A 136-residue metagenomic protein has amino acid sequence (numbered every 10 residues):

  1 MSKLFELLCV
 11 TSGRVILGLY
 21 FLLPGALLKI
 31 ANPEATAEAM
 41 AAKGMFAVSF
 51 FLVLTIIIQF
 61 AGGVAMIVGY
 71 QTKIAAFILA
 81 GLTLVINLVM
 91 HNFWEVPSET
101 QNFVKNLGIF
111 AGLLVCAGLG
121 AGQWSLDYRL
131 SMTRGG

Functional and structural regions predicted by a protein language model:
M1-A31, S49-I57, A61, I67-G136: Extended, low-polarity transmembrane helix blocks
P33-M45, M66: Short juxtamembrane and helix-loop transition motifs at transmembrane-helix boundaries in membrane proteins
